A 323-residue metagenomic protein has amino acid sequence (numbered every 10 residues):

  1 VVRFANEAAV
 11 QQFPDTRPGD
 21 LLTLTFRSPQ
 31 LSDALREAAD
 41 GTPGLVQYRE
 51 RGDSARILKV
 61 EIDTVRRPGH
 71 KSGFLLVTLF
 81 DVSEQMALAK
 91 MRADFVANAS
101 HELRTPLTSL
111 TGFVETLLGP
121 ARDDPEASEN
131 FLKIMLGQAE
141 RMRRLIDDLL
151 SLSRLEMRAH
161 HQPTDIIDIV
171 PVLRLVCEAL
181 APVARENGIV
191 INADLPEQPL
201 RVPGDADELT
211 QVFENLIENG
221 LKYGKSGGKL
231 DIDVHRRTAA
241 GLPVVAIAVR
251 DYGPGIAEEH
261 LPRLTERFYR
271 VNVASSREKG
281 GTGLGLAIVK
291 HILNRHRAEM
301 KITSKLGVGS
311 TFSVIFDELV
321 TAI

Functional and structural regions predicted by a protein language model:
V1-R49: PAS-family sensory domains
G137-M142: Short alpha-helical segment of the dimerization/phosphotransfer core of two-component systems
M157-Q162, R201-G204: Conserved micro-motifs of the catalytic ATP-binding
D165-I166, R185, V190-L200, R237: Conserved catalytic submotifs in the C-terminal HATPase_c
I169, G255-R263: Short helix N-cap motif at coil->helix boundaries in the Bergerat
G220-L221: Short helix-loop "hinge" at the ATP-lid/N-box region of the Bergerat-fold HATPase_c
